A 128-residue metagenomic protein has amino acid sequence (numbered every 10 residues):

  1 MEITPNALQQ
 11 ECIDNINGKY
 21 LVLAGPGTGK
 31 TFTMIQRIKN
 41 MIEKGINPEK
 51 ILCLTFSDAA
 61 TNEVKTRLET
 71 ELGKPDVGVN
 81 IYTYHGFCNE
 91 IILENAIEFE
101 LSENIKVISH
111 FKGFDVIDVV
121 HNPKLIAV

Functional and structural regions predicted by a protein language model:
M1-F99: P-loop NTPase Walker
D76-V79, A96-V128: ATP-hydrolysis module of ASCE/P-loop NTPase motor domains, specifically the Walker B Asp-Glu catalytic pair
